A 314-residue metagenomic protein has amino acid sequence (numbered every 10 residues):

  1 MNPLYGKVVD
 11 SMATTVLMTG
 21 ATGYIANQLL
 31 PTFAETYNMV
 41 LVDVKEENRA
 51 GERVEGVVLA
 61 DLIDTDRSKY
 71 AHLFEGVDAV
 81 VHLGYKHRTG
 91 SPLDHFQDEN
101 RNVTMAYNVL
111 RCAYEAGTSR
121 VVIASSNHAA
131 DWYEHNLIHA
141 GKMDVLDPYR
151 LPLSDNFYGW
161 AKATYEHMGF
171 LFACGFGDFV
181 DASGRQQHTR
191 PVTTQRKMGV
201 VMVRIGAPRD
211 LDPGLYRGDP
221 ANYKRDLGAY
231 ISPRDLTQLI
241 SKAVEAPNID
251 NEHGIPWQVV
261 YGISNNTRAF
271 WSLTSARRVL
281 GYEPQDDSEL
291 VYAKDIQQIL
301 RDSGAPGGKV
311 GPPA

Functional and structural regions predicted by a protein language model:
V16-T36: N-terminal Rossmann NAD(P)H-binding glycine-rich loop of SDR-like oxidoreductase domains
N48, E55-N102, C112: NAD(P)H-binding glycine-rich loop region in Rossmannoid oxidoreductase-like domains and their noncatalytic homologs
A79, Q97-M105, A116, W160-A163 (+1 more regions): Glycine-rich NAD(P)-binding loop of the Rossmann-fold in SDR/ketoreductase-type enzymes
N108-D155: Conserved Rossmann-fold NAD(P)-dependent oxidoreductase catalytic core, especially the SDR/UDP-sugar
P148-D155, H188-I231: A conserved pocket-lining segment of Rossmann-fold NAD(P)-dependent short-chain dehydrogenase/reductase
L153-M198: Active-site Tyr-X1-5-Lys
F170, G177-D178, V192, I205-G218 (+2 more regions): Alpha-helical substrate-binding/gating segment
Y216-G218, P256-E283, Q298-G311: Conserved C-terminal active-site "lid" loop/helix of NAD(P)H-dependent oxidoreductases that clamps the redox cofactor
